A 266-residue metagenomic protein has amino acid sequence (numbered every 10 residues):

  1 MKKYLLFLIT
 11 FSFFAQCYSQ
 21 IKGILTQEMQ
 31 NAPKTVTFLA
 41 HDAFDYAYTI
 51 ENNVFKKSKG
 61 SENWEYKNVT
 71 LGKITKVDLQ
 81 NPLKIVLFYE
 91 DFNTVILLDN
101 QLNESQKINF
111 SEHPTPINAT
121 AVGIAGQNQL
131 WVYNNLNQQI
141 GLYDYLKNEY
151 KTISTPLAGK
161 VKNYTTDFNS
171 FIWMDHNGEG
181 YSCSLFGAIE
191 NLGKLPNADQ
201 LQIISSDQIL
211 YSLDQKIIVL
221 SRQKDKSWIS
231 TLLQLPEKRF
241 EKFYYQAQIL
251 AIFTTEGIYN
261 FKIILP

Functional and structural regions predicted by a protein language model:
M1-T26: Bacterial Sec-dependent N-terminal signal peptides
I21-K84: Start-of-domain marker
I24-A32, S61-N68, E104-H113, N148-T155 (+3 more regions): A short beta-strand motif characteristic of beta-propeller blades
P33-D42, L71-L79, T115-G123, A158-F168 (+2 more regions): Repeated scaffold domains used in trafficking and secretory/extracellular systems, primarily beta-propellers
T37-I50, L83-Y89, V95, G123-N134 (+4 more regions): Short beta-strand elements that form the blades of beta-propeller/WD-repeat-like and other beta-sheet-rich scaffold
V54-K57, F92-L97, N137-L142, N177-S184 (+2 more regions): Structural motif
S58-S61, D99-N103, D144-N148, S184-A188 (+2 more regions): Short loop/turn segments that connect beta-strands within beta-propeller blades
E241-P266: Blade-level signature of beta-propeller repeat domains, shared across WD40, Kelch, NHL, RCC1 and BNR/Asp-box propellers
